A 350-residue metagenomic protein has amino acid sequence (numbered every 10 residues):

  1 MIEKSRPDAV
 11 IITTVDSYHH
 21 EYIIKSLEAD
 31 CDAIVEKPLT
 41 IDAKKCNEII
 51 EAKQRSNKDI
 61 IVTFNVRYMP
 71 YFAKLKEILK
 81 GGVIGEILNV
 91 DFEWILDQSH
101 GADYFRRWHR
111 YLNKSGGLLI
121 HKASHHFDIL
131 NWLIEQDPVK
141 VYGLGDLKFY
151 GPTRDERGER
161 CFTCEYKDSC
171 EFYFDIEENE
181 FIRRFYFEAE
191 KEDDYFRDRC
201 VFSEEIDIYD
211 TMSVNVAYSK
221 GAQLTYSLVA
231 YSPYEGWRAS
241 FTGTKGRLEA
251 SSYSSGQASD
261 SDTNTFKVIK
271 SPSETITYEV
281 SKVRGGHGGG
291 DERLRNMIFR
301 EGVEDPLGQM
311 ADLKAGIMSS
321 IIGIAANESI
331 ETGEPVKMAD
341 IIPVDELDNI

Functional and structural regions predicted by a protein language model:
I2-K4, D8-A9, V15, H20-R67 (+1 more regions): Beta-strand-loop-alpha-helix segment that lines the small-molecule cofactor/substrate pocket of alpha/beta enzymes
T13-T14, W94: Glycine-rich, N-terminal phosphate-binding loop of Rossmann-like dinucleotide-binding domains
H19, D32, H125-H126, L147 (+1 more regions): Histidine-centered active-site/metal-ligand motif
H20, R67-M69, K74, E93-D97 (+5 more regions): Catalytic cores of eukaryotic secretory-pathway lumenal/extracellular enzymes that build and remodel glycoconjugates
V66-R199, I298, G333: Predominantly a Rossmann-like dinucleotide-binding segment in NAD(P)-dependent oxidoreductases
K114-H121, V201-F202, S281-G289: A short glycine-threonine-serine/GTX helix/turn-capping micro-motif
I208-A222, S227-I350: C-terminal helical cap and adjacent loop that interface with cofactors, partners, or active-site loops
